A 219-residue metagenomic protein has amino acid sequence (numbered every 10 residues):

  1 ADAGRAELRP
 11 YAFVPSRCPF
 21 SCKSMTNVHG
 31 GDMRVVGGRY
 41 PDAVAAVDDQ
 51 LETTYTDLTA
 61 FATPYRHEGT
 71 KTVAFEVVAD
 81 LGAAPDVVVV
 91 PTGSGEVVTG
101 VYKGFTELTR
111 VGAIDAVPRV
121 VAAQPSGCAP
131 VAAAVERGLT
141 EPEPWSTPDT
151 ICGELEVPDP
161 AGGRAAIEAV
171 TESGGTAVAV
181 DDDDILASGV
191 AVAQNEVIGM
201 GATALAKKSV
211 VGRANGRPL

Functional and structural regions predicted by a protein language model:
A1-R5, Y11, P19-K23, H67 (+3 more regions): Short glycine/serine/threonine-rich phosphate/pyrophosphate-binding segments that cradle anionic phosphate groups
A1-R9, N27, D80, T106-E107 (+1 more regions): Alpha-helix C-terminal capping segments
A3, S188, Q194-N215, L219: Short, compositionally biased segments
A6, H29-G30, A116, S173: Short, structured coil segments at secondary-structure junctions
P10-A84, D149-A166: Small/polar-residue-rich loop-to-helix segments that shape phosphate-bearing ligand pockets
G38-T54, R110-G199: Active-site/ligand-binding loops adjacent to catalytic centers
T63-P64, E68-P125, V131: Acidic, glycine-rich loop-and-beta core segments that form the ion-binding/anion-interacting portion of active sites
